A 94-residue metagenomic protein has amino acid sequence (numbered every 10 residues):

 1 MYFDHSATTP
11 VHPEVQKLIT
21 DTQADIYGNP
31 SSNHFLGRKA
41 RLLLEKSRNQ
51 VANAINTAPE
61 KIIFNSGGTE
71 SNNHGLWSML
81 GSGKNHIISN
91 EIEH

Functional and structural regions predicted by a protein language model:
M1-H94: Pyridoxal 5′-phosphate
